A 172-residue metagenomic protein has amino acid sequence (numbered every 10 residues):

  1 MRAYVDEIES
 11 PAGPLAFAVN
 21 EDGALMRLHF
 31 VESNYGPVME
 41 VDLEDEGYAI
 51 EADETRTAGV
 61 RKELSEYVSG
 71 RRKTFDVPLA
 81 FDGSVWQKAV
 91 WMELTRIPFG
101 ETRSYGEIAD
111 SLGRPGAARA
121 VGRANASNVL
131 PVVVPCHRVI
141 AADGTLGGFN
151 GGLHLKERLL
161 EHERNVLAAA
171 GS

Functional and structural regions predicted by a protein language model:
M1-P115, N165-S172: Basic nucleic-acid-binding alpha-helical/helix-turn surface characteristic of O6-alkylguanine DNA
L64, L94, L112, L130 (+2 more regions): Generic leucine side-chain signal with a strong bias for well-ordered alpha-helical environments
A118-V121: Helix-turn-helix DNA-binding helix
A124: Alpha-helical DNA-contacting segments of helix-turn-helix folds
S127-V133: Major-groove DNA-recognition helix of helix-turn-helix-type DNA-binding domains
A142-S172: …primarily DNA-binding HTH/wHTH and HhH modules…
